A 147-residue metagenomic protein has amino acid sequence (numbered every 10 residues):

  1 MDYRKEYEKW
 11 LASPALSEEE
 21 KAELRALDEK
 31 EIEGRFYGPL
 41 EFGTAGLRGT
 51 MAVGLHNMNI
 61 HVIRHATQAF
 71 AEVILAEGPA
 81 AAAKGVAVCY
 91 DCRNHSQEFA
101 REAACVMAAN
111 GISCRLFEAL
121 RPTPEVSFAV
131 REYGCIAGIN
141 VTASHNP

Functional and structural regions predicted by a protein language model:
D2-A103: An N-terminal, well-structured beta->alpha segment
E8-S13, P79-P147: Ferredoxin-reductase
